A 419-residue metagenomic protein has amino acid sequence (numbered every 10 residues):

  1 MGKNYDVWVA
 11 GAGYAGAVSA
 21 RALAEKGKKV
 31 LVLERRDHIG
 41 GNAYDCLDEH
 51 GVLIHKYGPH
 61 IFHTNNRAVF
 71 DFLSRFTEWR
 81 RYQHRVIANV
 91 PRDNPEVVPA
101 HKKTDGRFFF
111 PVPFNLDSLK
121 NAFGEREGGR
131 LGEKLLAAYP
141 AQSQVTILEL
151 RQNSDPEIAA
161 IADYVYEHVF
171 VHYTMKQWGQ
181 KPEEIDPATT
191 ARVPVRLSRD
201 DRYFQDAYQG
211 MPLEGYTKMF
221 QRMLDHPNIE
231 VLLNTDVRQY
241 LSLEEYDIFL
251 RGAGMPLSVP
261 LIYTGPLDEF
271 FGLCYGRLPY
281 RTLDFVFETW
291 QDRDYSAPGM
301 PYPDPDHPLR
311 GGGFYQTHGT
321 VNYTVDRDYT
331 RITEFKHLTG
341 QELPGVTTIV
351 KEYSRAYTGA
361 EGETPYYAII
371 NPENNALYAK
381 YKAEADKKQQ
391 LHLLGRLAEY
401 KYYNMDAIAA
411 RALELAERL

Functional and structural regions predicted by a protein language model:
Y5-V32: N-terminal Rossmann-like FAD-binding beta1-loop-alpha1 element of flavoenzymes
G16-A17, I39-A43, Y402: Short N-terminal binding/cap micro-motifs at the start of the first secondary-structure element
A24-E49: Glycine-rich FAD pyrophosphate-binding loop
K29, L53, E78, N228-E230 (+1 more regions): Conserved beta-strand segments of alpha/beta enzyme cores
H38, D45, G51-Q83: Conserved FAD-binding subdomain of flavin-dependent enzymes
N66-F70, S74, W79-R199: Mobile amphipathic helical/loop "lid" adjacent to a hydrophobic cofactor/ligand pocket
K176, V259, E269-L419: C-terminal segments that line or cap access tunnels to active or ligand-binding sites in enzymes and enzyme-associated
R192-G265, E269-F271: Helical element adjacent to the flavin cofactor pocket in flavoenzyme catalytic cores
